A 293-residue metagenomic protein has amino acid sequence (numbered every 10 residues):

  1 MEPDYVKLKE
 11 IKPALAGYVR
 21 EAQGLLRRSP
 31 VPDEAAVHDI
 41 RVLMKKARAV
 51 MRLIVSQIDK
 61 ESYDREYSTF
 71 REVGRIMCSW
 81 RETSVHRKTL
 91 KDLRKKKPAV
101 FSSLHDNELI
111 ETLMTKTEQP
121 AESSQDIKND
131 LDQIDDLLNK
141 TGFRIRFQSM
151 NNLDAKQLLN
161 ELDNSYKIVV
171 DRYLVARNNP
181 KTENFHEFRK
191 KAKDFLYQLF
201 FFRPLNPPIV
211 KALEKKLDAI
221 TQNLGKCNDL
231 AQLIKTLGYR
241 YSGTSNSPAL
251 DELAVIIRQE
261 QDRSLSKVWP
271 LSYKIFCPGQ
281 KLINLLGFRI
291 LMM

Functional and structural regions predicted by a protein language model:
M1-M293: Function-determining surface determinants
